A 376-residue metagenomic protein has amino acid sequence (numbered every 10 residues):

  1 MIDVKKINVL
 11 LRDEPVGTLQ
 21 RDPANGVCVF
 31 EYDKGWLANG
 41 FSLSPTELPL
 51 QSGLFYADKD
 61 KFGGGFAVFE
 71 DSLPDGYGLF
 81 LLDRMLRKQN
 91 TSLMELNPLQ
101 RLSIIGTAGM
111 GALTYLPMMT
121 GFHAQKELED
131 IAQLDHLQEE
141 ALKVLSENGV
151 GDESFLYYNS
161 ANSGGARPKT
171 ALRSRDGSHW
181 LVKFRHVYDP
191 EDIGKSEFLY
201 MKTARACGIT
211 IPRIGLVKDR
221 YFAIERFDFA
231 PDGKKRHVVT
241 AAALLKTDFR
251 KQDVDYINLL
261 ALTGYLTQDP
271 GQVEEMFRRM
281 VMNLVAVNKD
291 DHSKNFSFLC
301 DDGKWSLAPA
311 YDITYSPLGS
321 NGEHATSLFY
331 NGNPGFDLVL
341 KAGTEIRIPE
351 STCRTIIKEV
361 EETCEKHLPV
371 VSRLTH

Functional and structural regions predicted by a protein language model:
M1-S293, S297-H376: Phosphate/dinucleotide-binding and metal-coordinating scaffold of catalytic cores in nucleotide-dependent enzymes
